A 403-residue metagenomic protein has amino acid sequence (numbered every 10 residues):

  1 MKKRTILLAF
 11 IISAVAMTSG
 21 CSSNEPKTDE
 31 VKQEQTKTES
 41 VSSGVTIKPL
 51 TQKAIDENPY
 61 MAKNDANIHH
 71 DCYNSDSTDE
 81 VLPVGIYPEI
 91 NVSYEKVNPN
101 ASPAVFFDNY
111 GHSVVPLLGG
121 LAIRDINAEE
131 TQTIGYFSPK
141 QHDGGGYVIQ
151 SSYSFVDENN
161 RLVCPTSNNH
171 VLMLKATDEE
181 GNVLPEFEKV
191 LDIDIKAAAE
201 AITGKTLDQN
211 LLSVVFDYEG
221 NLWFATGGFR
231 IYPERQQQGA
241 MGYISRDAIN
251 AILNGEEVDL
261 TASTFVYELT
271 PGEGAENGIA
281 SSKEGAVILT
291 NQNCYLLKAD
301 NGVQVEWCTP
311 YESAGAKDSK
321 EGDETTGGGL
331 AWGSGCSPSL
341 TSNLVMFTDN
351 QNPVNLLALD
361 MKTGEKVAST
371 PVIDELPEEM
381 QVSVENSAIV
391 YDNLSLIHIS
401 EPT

Functional and structural regions predicted by a protein language model:
T18-G20: C-terminal motif of bacterial Sec signal peptides marking the signal peptidase cleavage site
S23-G120: Sequence/structural signature of beta-propeller modules and their immediately flanking N-terminal secretory/stalk
V81-V84, D108-K140, L174-G181: Beta-propeller domains
V97-F106, H142-F155, E200-V214, G272-A280 (+2 more regions): Repeated scaffold domains used in trafficking and secretory/extracellular systems, primarily beta-propellers
G120-A122, N169-V171, F229-P233, Q351-V354: Short glycine/acidic-enriched loop and turn motifs that connect beta-strands
F137-G144, E188-K205, E257-P271, W307-G329 (+1 more regions): Surface-exposed loop and turn segments in beta-propeller and other repeat-based domains that flank or scaffold
G145-V148, N168, T177-Y218, G228-F229 (+1 more regions): Asp-box/WD-like beta-propeller blade repeats and closely related beta-sheet repeat scaffolds
L394-T403: Residue-level detector of conserved catalytic or cofactor/ligand-binding positions in enzyme active sites
